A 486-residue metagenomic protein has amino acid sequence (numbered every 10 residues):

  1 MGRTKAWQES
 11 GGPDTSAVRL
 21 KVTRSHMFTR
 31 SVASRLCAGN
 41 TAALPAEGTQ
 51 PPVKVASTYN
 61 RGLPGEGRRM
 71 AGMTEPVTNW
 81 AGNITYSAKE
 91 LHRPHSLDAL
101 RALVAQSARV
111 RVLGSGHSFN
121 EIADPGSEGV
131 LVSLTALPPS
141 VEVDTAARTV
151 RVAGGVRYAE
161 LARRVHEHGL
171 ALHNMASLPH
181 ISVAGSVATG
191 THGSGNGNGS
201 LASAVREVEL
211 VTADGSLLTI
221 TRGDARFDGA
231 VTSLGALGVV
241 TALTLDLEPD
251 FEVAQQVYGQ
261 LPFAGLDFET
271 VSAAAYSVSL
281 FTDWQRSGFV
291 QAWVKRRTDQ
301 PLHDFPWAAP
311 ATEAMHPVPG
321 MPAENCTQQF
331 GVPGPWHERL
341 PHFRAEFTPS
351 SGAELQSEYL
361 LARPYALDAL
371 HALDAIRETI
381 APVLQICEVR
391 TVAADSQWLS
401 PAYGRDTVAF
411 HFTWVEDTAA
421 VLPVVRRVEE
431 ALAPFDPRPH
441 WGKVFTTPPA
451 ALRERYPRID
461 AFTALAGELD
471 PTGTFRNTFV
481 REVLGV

Functional and structural regions predicted by a protein language model:
G2, G11-G12, G39, G48 (+1 more regions): Residue-identity detector for glycine
G2-S10, T15-R19, R24-S25, T29-C37 (+1 more regions): Low-acidity, Ser/Thr- and Arg-rich intrinsically disordered low-complexity segments
K54, Y59-N60, E66-V486: Noncatalytic alpha-helical scaffold of FAD-dependent oxidoreductases
